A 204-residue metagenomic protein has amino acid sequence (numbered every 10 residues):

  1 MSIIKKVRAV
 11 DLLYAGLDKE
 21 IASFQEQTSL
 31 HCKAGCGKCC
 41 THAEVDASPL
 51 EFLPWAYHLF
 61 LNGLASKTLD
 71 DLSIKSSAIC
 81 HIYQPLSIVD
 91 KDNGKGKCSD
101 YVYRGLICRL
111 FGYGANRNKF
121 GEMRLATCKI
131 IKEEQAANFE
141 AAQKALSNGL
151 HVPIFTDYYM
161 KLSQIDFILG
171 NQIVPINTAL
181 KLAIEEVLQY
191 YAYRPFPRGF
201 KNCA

Functional and structural regions predicted by a protein language model:
M1-A34, K38, H42, D46-A204: Short loop/turn segments that flank or connect secondary-structure elements
